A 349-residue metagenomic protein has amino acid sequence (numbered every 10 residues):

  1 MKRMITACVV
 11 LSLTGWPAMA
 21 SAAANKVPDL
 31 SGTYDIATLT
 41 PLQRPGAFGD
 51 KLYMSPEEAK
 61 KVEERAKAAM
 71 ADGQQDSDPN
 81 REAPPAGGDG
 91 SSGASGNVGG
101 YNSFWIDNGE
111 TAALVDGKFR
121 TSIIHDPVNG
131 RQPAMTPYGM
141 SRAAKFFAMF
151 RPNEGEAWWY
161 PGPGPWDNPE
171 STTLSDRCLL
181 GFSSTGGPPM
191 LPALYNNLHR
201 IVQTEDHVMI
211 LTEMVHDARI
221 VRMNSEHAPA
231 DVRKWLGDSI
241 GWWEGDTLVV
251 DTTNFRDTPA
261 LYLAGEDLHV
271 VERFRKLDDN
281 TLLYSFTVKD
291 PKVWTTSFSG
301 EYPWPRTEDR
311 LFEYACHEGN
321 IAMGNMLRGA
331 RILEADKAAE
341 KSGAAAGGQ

Functional and structural regions predicted by a protein language model:
M1-M4: Positively charged n-region of N-terminal signal peptides that target proteins for export
T6-W16: Bacterial N-terminal signal peptides
A20-Q349: PEST-like low-complexity, intrinsically disordered acidic/proline/serine-rich tracts that flank trafficking/processing
